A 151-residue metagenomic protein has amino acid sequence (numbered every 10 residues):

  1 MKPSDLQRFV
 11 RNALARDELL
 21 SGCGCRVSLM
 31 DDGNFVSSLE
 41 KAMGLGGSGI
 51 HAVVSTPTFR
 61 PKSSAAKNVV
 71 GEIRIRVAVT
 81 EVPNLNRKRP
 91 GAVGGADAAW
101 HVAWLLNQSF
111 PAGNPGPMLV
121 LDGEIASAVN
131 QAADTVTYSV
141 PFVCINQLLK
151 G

Functional and structural regions predicted by a protein language model:
M1-D32, S37-G49, S55-G151: Charged, amphipathic alpha-helical segments and their flanking helix caps
